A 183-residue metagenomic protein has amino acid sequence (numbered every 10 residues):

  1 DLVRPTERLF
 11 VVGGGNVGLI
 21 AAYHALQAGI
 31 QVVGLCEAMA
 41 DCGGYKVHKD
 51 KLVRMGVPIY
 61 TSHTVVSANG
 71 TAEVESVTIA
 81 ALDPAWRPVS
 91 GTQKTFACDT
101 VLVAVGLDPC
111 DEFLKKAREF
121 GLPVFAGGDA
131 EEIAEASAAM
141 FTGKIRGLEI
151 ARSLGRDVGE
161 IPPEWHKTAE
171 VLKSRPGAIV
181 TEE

Functional and structural regions predicted by a protein language model:
D1-E183: Residues forming the flavin
